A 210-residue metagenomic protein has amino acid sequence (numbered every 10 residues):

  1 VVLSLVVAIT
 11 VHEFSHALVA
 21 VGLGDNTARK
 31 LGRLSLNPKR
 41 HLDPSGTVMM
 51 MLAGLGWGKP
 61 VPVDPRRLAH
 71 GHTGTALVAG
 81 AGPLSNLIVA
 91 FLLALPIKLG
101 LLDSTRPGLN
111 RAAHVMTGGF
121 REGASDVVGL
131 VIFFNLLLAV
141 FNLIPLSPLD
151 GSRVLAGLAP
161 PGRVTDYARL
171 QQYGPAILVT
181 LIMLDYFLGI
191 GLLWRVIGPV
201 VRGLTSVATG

Functional and structural regions predicted by a protein language model:
V1-G210: Hydrophobic transmembrane alpha-helices and their immediate loop junctions in multi-pass integral membrane proteins
